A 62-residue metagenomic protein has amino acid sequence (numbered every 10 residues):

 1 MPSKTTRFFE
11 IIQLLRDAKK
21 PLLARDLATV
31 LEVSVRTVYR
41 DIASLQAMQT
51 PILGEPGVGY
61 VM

Functional and structural regions predicted by a protein language model:
M1-M62: Short, basic/aromatic recognition patches that contact phosphate-bearing ligands
